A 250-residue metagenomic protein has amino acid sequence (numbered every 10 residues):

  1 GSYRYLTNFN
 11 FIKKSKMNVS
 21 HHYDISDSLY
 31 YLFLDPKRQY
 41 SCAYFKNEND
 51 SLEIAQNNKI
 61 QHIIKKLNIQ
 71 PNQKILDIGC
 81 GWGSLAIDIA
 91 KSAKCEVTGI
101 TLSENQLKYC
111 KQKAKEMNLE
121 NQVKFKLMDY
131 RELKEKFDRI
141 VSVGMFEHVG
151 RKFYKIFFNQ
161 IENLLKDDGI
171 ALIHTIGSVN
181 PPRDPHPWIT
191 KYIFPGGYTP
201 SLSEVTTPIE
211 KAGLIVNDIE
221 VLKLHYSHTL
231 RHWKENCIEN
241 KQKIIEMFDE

Functional and structural regions predicted by a protein language model:
G1-K66, Q70: Conserved Class I S-adenosyl-L-methionine-dependent methyltransferase catalytic core
N72-G79: Conserved class I S-adenosyl-L-methionine
W82-A93: Conserved SAM-binding loop of SAM-dependent methyltransferases across substrates and taxa, primarily the Class I
M117-Y130: Conserved SAM-binding strand-loop segment of SAM-dependent methyltransferases
R131-I140: A short acidic, Gly/Pro-enriched loop at the edge of an enzyme's catalytic core that lines a small-molecule cofactor
K155-D167: A short glycine-rich, Lys/Arg-flanked "PGG" loop and its adjoining helix->strand segment in the class I
D168-I176: Conserved beta-strand signature within the Rossmann-like core of class I S-adenosyl-L-methionine
I176-E250: Substrate-binding/catalytic lobe of Class I Rossmann-like enzymes that use SAM or dcSAM, i.e., the mid-to-C-terminal
